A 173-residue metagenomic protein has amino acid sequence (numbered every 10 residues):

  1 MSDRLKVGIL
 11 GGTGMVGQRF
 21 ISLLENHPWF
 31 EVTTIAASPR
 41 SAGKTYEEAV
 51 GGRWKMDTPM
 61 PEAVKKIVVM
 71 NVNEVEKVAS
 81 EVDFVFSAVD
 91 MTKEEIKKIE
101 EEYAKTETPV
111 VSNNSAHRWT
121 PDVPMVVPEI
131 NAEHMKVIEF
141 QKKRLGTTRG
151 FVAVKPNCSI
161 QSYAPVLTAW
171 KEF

Functional and structural regions predicted by a protein language model:
S2-F173: N-terminal Rossmann-like NAD(P) cofactor-binding subdomain of oxidoreductases, focused on the glycine-rich
